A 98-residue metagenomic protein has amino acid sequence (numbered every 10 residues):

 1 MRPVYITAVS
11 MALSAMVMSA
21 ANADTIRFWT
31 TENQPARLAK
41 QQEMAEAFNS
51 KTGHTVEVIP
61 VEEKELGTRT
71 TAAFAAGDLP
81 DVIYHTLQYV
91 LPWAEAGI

Functional and structural regions predicted by a protein language model:
M1, S19-A20: Basic/polar N-terminal segments that are highly enriched at the extreme N-terminus, encompassing both cleavable
M1-V9: Bacterial N-terminal signal peptides that target proteins for export
A8-M16: Bacterial N-terminal signal peptides
A21-I98: Conserved N-terminal structural module of periplasmic/extracytoplasmic solute-binding proteins
